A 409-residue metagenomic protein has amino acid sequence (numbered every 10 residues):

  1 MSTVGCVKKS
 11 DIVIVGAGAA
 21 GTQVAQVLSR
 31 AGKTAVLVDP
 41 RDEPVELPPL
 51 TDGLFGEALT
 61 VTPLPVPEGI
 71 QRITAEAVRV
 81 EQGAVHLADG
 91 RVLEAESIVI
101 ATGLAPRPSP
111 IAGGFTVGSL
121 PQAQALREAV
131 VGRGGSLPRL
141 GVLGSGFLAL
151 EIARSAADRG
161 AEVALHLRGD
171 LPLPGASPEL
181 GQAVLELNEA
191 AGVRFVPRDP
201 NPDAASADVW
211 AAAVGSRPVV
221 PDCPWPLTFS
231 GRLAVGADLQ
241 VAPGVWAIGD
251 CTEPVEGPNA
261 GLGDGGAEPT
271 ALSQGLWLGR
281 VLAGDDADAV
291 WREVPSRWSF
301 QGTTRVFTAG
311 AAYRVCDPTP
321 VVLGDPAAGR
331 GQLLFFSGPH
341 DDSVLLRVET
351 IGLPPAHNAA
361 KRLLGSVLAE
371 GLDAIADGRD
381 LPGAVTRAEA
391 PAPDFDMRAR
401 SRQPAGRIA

Functional and structural regions predicted by a protein language model:
S2-I12, V36, P67-R139, P197-P202 (+3 more regions): FAD-binding core/adjacent interface of flavoenzyme oxidoreductases
G5-G69, S155-G175, A359: Beta1-alpha1 glycine-rich phosphate/pyrophosphate-binding loop at the start of Rossmann-like nucleotide-binding domains
K8, V219, E253-N358: Mid-to-C-terminal Rossmann-like scaffold of FAD/NAD(P)H-dependent oxidoreductases
V15, A19, Q23, V27-K33 (+2 more regions): Flexible, glycine-rich terminal cap/loop adjacent to redox cofactors in electron-transfer oxidoreductases
G16-A19, G118, L143-G146: Glycine-rich Rossmann-fold phosphate-binding loop(s) that bind the pyrophosphate of adenine dinucleotide cofactors
V45-L59, L137-L143, F147-R198, E293-S296: Rossmann-like dinucleotide-binding cores of NAD(P)H-dependent redox enzymes
G69-H86, L93, D158-A237: A Rossmann-like FAD-binding core segment of flavoenzymes
G113-G134, S206-A271: FAD-site-proximal beta/loop scaffold in flavoenzymes
